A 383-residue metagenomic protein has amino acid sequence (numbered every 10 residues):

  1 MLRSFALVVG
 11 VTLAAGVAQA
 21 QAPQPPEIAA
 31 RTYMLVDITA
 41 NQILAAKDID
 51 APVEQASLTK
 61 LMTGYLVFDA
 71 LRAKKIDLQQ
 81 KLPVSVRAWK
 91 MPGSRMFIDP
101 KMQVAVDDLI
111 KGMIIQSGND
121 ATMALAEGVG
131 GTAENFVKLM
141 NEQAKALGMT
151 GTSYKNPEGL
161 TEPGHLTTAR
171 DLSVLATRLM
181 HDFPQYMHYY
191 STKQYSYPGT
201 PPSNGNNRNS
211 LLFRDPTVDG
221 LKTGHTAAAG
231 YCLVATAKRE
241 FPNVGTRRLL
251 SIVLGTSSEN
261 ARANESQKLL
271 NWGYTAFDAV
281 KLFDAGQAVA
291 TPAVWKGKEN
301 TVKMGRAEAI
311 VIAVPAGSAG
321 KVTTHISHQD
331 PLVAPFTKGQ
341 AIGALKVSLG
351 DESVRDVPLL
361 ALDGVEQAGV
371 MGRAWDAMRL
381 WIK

Functional and structural regions predicted by a protein language model:
S4, A20-A22, A307: Positively charged, low-complexity intrinsically disordered regions
S4-A15: Bacterial N-terminal signal peptides
G16-A22, L360: Bacterial Sec-dependent signal peptides at the C-terminal "C-region" and cleavage site
A20-P184: Active-site-adjacent loops and short helices of periplasmic peptidoglycan-processing enzymes
T150-S153, T161-L166, R170-K383: Domain-terminus/edge residues, biased toward the C-terminal soluble/receptor-binding domains of extracytoplasmic
